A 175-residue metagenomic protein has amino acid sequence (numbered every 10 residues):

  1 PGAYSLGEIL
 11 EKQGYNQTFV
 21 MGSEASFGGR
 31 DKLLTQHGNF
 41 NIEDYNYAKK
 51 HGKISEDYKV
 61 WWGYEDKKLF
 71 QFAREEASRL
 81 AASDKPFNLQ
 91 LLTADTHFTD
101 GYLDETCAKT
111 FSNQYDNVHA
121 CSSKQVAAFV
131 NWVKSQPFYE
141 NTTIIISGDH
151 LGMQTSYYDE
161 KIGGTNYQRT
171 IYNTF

Functional and structural regions predicted by a protein language model:
P1-F175: Solvent-exposed soluble domains appended to multi-pass membrane proteins
